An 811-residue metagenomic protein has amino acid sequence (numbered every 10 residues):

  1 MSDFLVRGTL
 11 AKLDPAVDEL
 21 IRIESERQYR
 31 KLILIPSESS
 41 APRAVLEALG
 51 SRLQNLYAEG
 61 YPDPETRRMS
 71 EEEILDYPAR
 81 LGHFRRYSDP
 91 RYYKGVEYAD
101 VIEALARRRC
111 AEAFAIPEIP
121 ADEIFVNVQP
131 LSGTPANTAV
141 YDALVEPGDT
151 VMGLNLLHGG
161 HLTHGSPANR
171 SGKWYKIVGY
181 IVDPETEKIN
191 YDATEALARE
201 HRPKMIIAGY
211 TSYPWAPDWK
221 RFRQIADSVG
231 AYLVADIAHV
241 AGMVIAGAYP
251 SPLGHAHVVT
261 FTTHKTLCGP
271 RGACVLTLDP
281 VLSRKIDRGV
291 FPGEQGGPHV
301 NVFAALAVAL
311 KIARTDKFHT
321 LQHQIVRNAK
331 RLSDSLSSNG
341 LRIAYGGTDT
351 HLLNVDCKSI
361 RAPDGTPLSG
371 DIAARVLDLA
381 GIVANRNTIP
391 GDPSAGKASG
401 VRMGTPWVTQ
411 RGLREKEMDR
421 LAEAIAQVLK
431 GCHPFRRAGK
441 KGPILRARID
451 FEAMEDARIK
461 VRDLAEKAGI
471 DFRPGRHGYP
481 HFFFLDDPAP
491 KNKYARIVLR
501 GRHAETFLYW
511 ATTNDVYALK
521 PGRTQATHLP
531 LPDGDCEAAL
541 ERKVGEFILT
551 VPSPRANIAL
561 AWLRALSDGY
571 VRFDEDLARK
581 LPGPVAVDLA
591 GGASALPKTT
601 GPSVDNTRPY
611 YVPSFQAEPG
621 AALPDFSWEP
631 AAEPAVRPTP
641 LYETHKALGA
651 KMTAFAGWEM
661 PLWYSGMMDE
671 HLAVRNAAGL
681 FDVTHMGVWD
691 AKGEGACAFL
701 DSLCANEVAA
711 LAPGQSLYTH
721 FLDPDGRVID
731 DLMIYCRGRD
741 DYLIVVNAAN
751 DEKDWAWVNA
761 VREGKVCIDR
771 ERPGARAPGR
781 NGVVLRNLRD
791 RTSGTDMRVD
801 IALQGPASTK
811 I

Functional and structural regions predicted by a protein language model:
S2-P15, R108, A395-D486: PLP-dependent enzyme catalytic core of the Aspartate aminotransferase-like
D3-D89: N-terminal "arm"/small-domain region of PLP-dependent enzymes with the aminotransferase-like
D14, L49, C110, G133 (+16 more regions): Buried hydrophobic positions in well-ordered alpha/beta secondary-structure cores of metabolic enzymes
E24, A193, Y232-A235, L321 (+5 more regions): Glycine/proline-enriched, intrinsically flexible loops and inter-domain linkers
A58-P135: Conserved N-terminal alpha-helix of the aminotransferase class I/II PLP-enzyme fold
V101-G340, D364, L368: Conserved PLP-enzyme active-site core in the AAT-like
N190-I237, G242, I444-F483, L785-D790 (+1 more regions): Glycine-rich, mobile lid/loop segments that gate access to catalytic sites or pores
R342-E415, I801, S808: Conserved PLP-binding catalytic core of the aspartate aminotransferase-like
